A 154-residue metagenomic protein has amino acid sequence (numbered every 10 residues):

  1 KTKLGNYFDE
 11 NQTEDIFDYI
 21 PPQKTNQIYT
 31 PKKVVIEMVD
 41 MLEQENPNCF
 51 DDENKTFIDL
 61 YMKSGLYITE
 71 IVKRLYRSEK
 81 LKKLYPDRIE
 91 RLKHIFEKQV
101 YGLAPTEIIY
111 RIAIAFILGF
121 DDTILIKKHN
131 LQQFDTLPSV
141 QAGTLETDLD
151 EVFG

Functional and structural regions predicted by a protein language model:
K1-G154: SAM-dependent methyltransferase catalytic region
